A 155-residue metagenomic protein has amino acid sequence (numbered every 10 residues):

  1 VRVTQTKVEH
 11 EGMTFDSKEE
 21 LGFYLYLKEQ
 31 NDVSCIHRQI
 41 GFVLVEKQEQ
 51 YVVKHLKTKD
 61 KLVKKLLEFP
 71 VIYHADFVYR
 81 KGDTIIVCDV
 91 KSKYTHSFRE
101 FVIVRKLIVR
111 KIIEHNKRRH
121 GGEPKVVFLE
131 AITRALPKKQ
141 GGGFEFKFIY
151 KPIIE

Functional and structural regions predicted by a protein language model:
V1-E155: Electrostatic, structured charged patches in enzyme active sites and in nucleic-acid/phosphate-binding
